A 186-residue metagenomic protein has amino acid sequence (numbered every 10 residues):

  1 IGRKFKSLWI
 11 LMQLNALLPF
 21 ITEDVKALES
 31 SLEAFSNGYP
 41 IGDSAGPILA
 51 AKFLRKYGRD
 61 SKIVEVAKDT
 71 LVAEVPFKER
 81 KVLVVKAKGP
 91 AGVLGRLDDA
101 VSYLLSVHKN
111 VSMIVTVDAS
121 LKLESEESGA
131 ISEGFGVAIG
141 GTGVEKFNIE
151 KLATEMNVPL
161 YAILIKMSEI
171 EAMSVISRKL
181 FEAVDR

Functional and structural regions predicted by a protein language model:
I1-L54: Electropositive, gly/pro-rich neighborhoods at or near active sites that engage anionic ligands
P40, S44, I48, G92-D99 (+2 more regions): Conserved active-site and cofactor/substrate-binding residues in soluble primary-metabolism enzymes
S44-K81: N-terminal short beta-loop-beta anion/metal-coordinating cradle
P76-Y103: Active-site rim loops that border cofactor/substrate pockets in soluble metabolic enzymes
S112: Conserved acidic residues
I131-L152: Gly/Ser/Thr-rich active-site loops/lids in small-molecule metabolic enzymes that frequently grip phosphoryl groups
N148, L152-R186: C-terminal functional extensions of proteins
